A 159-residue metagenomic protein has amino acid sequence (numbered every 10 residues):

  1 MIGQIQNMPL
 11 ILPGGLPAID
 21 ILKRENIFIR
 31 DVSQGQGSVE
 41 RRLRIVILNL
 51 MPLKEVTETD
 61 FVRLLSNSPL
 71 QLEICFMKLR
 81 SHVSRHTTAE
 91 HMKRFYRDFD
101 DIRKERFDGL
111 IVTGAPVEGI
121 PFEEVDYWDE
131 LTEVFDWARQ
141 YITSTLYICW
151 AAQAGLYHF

Functional and structural regions predicted by a protein language model:
I2-E123, E130: N-terminal beta1-alpha1 cap of cysteine-dependent amidohydrolase-like domains
V112-F159: Cysteine-nucleophile active-site neighborhood
